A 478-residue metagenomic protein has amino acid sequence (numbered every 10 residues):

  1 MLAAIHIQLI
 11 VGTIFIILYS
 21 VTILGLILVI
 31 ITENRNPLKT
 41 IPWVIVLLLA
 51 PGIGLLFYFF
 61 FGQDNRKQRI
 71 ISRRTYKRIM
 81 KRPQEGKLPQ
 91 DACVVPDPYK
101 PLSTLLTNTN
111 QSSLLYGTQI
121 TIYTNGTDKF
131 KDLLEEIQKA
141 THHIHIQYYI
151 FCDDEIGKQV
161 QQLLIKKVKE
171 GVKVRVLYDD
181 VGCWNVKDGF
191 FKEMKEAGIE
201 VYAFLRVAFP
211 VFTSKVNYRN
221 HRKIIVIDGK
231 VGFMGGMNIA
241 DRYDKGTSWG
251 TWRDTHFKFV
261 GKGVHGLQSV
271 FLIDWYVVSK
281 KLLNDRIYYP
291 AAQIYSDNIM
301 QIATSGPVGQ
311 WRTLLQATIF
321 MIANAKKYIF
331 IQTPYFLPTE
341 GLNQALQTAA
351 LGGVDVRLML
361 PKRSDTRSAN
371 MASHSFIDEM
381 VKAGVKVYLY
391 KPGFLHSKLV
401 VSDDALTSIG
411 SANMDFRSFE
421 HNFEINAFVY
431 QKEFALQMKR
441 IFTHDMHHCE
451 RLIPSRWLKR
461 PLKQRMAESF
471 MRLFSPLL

Functional and structural regions predicted by a protein language model:
M1-L315, F320, N324, S364 (+6 more regions): N-terminal localization/anchoring segments of enzymes in phospholipid and broader phosphate metabolism
A197, D355, M359-R367, S373-H374 (+2 more regions): Cytochrome P450 I-helix active-site segment
A325-K327, Y335-R357, P361-K362, T366: Helical hairpin unit composed of two closely spaced alpha helices linked by a short loop
I331-T333, Y390, I409-G410: Thr-Gly-centered strand-to-loop micro-motif
E340-N343, N370-A372, S402: Histidine/acidic-residue-rich catalytic or RNA/ligand-binding cores of hydrolases and nuclease-related proteins
A345-A349, S375, H444: Short, solvent-exposed amphipathic alpha-helical segments in soluble enzyme and RNA/protein-processing domains
K398: Catalytic-core elements of nucleic-acid end-processing and repair enzymes
